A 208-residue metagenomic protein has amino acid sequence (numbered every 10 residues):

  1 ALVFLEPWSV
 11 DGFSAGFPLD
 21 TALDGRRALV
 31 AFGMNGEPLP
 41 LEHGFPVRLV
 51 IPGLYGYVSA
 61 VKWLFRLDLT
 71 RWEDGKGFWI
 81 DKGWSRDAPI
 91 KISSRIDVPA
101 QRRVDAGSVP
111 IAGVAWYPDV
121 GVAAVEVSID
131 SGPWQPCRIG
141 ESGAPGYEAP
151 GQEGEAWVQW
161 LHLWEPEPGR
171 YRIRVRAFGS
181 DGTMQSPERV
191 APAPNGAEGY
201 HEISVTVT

Functional and structural regions predicted by a protein language model:
A1-T208: Structured, non-membrane catalytic/scaffold regions adjacent to prosthetic-group chemistry
